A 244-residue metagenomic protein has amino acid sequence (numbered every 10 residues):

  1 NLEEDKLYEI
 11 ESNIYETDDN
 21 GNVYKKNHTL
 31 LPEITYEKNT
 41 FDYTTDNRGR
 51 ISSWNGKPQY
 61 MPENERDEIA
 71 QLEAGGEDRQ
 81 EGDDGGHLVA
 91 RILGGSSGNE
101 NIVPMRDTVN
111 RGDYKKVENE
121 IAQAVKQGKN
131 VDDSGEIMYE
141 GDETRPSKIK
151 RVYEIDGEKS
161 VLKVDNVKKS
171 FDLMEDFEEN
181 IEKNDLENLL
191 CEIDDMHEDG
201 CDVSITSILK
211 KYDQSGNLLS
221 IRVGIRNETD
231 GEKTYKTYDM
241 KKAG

Functional and structural regions predicted by a protein language model:
N1-H28, E33: Long, low-complexity, intrinsically disordered regions
K26-A243: Domain-level detector of nuclease and nuclease-like folds in predominantly extracellular/periplasmic contexts
